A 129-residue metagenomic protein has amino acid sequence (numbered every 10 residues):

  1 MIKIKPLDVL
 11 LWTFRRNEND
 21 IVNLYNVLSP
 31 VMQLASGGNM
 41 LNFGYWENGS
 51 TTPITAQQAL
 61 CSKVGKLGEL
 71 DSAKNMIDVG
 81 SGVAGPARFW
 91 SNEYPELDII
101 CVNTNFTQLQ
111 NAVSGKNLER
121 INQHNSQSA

Functional and structural regions predicted by a protein language model:
M1-L34: N-terminal auxiliary segments of SAM/dcSAM-dependent transferases
N23, L67-D71, W90-E93: Short, charge-rich binding segments
V31, K63, L67, G115: Solvent-exposed, charged/polar functional surfaces in cytosolic regulatory/catalytic domains
M32-M40, R120: Proline-centered turn/helix-capping motifs that create local helix->coil transitions or kinks
G37-G44, C61-S62: A short glycine/small-residue-enriched secondary-structure motif
Y45-A56: Class I SAM-dependent methyltransferase Rossmann-like catalytic core, especially the SAM/SAH-binding loop
I54-K74: Conserved alpha-helix/loop element of class I SAM-dependent methyltransferases that forms part of the SAM/SAH-binding
N75-A129: Class I SAM-dependent methyltransferase SAM/SAH-binding core
